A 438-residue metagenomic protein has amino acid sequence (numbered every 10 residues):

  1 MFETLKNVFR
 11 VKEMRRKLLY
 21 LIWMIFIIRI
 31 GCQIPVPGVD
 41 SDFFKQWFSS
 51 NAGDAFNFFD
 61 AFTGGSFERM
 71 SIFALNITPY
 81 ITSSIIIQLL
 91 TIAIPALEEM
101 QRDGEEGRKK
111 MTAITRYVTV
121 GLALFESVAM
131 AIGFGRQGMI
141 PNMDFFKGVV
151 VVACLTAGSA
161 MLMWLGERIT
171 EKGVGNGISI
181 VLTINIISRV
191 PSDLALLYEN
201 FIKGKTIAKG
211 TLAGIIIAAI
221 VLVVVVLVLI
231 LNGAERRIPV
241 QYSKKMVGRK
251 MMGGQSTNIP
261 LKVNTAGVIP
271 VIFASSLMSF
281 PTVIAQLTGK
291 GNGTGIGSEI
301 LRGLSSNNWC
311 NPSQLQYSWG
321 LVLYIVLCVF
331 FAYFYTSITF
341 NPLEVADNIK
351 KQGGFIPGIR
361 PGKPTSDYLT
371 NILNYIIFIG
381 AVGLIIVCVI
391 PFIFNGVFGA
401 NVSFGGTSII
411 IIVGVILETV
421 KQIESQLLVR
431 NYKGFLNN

Functional and structural regions predicted by a protein language model:
M1-Q101, E105-N438: N-terminal cationic and glycine-rich segments that engage phosphates or anionic surfaces
